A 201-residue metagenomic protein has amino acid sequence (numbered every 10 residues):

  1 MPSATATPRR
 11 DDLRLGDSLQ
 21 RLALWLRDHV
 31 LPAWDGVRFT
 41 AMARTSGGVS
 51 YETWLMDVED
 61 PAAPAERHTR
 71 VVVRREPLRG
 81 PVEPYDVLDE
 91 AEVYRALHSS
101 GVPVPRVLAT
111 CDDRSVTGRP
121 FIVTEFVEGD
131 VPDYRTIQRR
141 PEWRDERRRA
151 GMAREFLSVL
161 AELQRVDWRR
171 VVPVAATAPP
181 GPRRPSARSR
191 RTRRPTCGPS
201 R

Functional and structural regions predicted by a protein language model:
P2-F39: Juxta-kinase regulatory segment immediately upstream of eukaryotic protein kinase catalytic domains
A43-S200: ATP-binding pocket architecture of kinase catalytic cores
